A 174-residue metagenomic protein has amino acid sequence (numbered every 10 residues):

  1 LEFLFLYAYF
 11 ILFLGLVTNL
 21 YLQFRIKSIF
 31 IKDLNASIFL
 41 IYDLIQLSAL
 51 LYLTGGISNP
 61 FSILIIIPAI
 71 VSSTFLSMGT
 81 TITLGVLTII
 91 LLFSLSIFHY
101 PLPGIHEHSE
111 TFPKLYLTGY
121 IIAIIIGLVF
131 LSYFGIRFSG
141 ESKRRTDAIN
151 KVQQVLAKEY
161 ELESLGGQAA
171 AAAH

Functional and structural regions predicted by a protein language model:
L1-G56, I66-P68, T88-I89: Hydrophobic transmembrane alpha-helices and their membrane-interface boundaries in multi-pass, membrane-anchored
N19-F24, S48, F93-I97, L128 (+1 more regions): Membrane-embedded alpha-helical segments of multi-pass transporters/permeases
Y21, I122-L156: Juxtamembrane or sensor-core-proximal signal-transducing alpha helices that couple sensory domains to cytosolic
F39-S58, M78-L115: Hydrophobic transmembrane alpha-helices
S62-A69, G127, L131: Hydrophobic core segments of transmembrane alpha-helices in multi-pass, intramembrane catalytic enzymes
E107-I124, F130: Structural signal for the N-terminal portions of transmembrane helices and their immediately preceding loop/interface
R145-H174: Conserved HAMP-HisKA connector
